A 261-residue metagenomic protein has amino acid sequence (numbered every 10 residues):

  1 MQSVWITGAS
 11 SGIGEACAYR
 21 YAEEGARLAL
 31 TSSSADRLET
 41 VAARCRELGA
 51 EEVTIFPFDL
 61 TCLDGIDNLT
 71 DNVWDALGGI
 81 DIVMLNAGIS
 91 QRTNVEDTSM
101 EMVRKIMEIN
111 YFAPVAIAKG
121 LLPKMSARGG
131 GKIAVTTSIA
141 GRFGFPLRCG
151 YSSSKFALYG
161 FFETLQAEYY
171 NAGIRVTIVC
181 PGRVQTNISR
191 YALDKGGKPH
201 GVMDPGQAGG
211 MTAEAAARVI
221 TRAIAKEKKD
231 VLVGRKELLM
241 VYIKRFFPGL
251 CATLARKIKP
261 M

Functional and structural regions predicted by a protein language model:
S10-S11: Conserved glycine-rich cofactor-binding loop
E24-V41: Conserved glycine-rich Rossmann-like NAD(P)H-binding loop of the short-chain dehydrogenase/reductase
P57-N68, M100: The beta1-alpha1 cofactor-binding region of Rossmann-like NAD(H)/NADP(H)-dependent oxidoreductases
N94-V95, S99-R104: Substrate-binding pocket helix/loop in short-chain dehydrogenase/reductase
A118, S154: Active-site helix of classical SDR
S138: Residue(s) in the substrate-gating loop at a strand-loop-helix junction that position the organic substrate next
N171-R235: SDR active-site lid
